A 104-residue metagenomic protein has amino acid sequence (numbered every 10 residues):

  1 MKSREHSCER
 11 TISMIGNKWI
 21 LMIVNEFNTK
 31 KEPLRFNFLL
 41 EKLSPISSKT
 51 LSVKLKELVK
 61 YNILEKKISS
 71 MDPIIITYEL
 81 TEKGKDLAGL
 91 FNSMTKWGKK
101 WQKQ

Functional and structural regions predicted by a protein language model:
E5, G89-Q104: Amphipathic alpha-helical dimerization/coiled-coil segments that flank or bridge DNA-binding/regulatory modules
H6-T50: N-terminal helix-turn-helix DNA-binding core of bacterial DNA-binding proteins
E9-M14, E65, K99-Q104: HhH-family (HhH-GPD) DNA N-glycosylase catalytic core used in base-excision repair
L51, L55-L58: Basic amphipathic alpha-helical segments that dock to polyanions
V59-S69: A short, conserved structural fragment
S70-F91: Basic, amphipathic "hinge/linker" alpha-helix immediately C-terminal to the N-terminal HTH DNA-binding motif
